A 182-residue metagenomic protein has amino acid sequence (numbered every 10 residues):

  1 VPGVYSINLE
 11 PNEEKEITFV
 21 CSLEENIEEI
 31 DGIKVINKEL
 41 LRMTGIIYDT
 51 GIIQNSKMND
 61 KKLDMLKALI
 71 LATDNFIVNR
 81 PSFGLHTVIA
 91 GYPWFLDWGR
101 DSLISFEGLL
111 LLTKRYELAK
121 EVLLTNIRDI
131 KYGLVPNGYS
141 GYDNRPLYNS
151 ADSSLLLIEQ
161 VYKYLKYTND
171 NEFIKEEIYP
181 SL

Functional and structural regions predicted by a protein language model:
V1-L182: Acidic, mature catalytic/reactive cores of soluble proteins
